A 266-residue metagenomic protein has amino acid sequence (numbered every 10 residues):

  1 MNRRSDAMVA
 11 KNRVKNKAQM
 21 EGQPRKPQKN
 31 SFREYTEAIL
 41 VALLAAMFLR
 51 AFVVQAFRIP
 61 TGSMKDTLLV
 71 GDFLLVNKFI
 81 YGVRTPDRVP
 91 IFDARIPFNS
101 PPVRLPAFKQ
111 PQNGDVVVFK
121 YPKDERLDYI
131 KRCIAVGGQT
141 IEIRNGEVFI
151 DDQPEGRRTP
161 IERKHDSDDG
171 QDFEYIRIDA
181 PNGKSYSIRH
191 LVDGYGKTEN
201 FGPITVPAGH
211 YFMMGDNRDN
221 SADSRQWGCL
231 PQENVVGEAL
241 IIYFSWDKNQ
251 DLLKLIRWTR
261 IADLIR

Functional and structural regions predicted by a protein language model:
N2-R33, F52-V53, F57-R58, S63-R266: Soluble "head" domains of membrane/secretory-pathway proteins
E37-F52: Hydrophobic membrane-insertion alpha-helices, especially the h-region of bacterial N-terminal signal peptides
